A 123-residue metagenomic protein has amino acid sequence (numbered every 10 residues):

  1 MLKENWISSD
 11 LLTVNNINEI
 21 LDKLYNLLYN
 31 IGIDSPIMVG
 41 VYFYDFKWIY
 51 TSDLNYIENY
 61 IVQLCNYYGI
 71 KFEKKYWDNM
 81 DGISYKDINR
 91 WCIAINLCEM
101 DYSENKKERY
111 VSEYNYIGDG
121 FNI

Functional and structural regions predicted by a protein language model:
M1-I123: Extracellular "spike/adhesin" assembly and maturation modules and analogous cytosolic coiled-coil scaffolds
